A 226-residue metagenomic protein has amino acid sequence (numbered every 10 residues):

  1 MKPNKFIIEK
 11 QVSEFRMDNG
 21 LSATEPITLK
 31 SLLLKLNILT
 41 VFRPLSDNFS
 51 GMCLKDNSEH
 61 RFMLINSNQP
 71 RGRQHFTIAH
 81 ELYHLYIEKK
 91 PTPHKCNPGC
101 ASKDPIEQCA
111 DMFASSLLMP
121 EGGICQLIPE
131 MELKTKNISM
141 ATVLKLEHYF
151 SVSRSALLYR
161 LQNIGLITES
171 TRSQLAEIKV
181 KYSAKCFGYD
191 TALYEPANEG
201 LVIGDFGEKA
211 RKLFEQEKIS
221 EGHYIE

Functional and structural regions predicted by a protein language model:
M1-E226: Active-site hotspot residues in diverse enzymes, especially metal/ion-binding acidic/histidine motifs
